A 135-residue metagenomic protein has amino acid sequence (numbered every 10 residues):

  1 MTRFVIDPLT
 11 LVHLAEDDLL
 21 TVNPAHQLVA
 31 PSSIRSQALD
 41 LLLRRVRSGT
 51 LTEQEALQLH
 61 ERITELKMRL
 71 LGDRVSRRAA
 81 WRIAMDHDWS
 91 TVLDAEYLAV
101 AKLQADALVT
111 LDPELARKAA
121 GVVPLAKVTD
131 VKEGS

Functional and structural regions predicted by a protein language model:
M1-R35, R45, G49-L57: Short, well-structured N-terminal submotif of metal-dependent ribonuclease cores
P8, A38-L41, A95, P113: Generic detector of well-ordered alpha-helical packing
H13-L14, Q37, A79, R117-A119: Phosphate- and divalent-cation-binding pockets in alpha/beta enzyme and binding domains that engage nucleotide-derived
P24-A25, L66, Q104: Structured helix-beta-strand junction loops
R35, V100-S135: Acidic, PIN/NYN-like endoribonuclease modules and their adjacent C-terminal/linker elements
Q37-L42, L59-R62, A79-A80: A general alpha-helix detector
G49-G72: Short hydrophobic interaction/assembly module
R69-E114: Active-site neighborhoods of divalent-metal-dependent phosphate/nucleic-acid chemistry enzymes
